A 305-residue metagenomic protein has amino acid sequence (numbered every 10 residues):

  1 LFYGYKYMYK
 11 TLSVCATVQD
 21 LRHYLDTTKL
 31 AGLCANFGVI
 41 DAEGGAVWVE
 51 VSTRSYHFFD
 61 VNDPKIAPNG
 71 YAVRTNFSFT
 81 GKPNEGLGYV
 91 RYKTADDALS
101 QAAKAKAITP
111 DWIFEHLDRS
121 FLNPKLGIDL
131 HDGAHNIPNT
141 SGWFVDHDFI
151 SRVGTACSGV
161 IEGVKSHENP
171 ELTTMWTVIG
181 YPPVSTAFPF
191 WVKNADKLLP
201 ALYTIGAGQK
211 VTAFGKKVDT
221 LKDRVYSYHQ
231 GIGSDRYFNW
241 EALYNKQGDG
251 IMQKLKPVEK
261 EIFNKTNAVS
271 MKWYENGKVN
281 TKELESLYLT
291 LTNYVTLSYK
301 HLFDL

Functional and structural regions predicted by a protein language model:
L1-V14, G32-A35, D41-L305: C-terminal, well-structured catalytic/ligand-binding subdomain of enzymes
A16-H23, T28: A conserved hydrophobic secondary-structure block that centers on an alpha-helix together with its immediately flanking
R22-Y24, C34-F37: Surface-exposed patches in mature extracellular/periplasmic domains of secreted proteins
